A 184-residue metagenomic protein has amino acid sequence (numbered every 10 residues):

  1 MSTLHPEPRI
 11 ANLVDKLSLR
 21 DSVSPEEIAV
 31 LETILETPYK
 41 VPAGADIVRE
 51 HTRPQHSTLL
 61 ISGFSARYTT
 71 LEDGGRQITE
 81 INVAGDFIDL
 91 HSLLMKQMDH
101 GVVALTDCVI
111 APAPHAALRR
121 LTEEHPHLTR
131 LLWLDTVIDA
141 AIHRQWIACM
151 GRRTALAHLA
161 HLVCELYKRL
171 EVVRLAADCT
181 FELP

Functional and structural regions predicted by a protein language model:
M1-V172: Cytosolic regulatory regions built on CNB/CRP/Popeye-like sensor folds
K168-P184: Phosphate-/nucleic-acid-contacting segments
